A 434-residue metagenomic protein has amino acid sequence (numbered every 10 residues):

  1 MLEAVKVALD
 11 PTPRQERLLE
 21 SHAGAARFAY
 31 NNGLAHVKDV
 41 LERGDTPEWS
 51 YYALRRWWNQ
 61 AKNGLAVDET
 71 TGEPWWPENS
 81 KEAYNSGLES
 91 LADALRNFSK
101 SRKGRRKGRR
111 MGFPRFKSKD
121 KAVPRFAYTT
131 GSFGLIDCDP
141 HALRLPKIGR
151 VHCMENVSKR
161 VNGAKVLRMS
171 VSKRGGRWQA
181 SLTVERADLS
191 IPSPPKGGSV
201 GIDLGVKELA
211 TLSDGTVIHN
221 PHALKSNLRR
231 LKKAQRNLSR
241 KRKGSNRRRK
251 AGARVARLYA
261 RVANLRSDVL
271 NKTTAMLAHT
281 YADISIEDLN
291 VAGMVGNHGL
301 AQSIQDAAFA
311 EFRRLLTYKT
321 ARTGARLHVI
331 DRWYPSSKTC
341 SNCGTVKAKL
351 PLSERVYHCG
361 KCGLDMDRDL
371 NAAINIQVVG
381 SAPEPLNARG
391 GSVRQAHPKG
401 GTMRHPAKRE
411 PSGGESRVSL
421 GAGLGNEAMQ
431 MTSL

Functional and structural regions predicted by a protein language model:
M1-L434: Nucleic-acid substrate recognition interfaces
